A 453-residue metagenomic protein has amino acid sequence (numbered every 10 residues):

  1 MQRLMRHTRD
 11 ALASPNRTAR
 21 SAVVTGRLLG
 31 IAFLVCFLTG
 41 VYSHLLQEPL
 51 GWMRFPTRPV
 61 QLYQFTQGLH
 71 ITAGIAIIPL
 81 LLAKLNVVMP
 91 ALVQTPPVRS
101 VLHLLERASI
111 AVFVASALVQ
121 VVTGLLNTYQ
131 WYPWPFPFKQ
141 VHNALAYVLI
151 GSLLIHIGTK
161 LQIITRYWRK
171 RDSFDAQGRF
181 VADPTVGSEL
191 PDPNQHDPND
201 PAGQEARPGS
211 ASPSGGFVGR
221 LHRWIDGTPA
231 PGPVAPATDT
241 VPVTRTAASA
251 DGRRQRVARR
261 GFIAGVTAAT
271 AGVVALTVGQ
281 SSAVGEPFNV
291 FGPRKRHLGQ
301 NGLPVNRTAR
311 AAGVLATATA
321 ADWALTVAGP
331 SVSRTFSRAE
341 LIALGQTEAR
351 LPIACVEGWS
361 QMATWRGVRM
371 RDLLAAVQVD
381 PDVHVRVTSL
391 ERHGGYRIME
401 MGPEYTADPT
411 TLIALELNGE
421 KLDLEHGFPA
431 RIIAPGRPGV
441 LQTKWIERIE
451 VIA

Functional and structural regions predicted by a protein language model:
M1-E286, F428: Membrane-embedded alpha-helical bundles that constitute the cytochrome b-like, heme-associated redox core of multi-pass
G279-A453: Structured, non-membrane catalytic/scaffold regions adjacent to prosthetic-group chemistry
